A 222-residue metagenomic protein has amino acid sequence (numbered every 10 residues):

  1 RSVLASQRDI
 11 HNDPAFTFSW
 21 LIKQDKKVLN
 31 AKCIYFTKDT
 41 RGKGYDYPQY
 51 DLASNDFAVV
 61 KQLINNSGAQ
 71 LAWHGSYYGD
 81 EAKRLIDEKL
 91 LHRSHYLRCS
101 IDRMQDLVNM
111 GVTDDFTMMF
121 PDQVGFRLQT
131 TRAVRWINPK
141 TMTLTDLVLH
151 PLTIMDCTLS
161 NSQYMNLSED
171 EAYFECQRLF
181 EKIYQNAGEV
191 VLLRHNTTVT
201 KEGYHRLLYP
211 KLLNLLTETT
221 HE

Functional and structural regions predicted by a protein language model:
R1-V59: Active-site beta->alpha N-cap acidic-glycine motif
L4-R8, C33-Y35, L71-H74, E88-S94 (+3 more regions): Hydrophobic faces of well-ordered beta-strands that scaffold small-molecule active sites in alpha/beta enzyme cores
D9-H11, K38-G42, S76-Y78, S94-L97 (+3 more regions): Active-site beta-loop-alpha junctions enriched in small/polar residues
T17-K23, Y50-V60, K83, D170-Q177 (+1 more regions): Well-ordered, non-membrane alpha-helical segments in soluble/globular domains
V28-L29, V60-A69, K182-G188, T219: A structural motif corresponding to the C-terminal end of an alpha-helix and its immediate exit/capping segment
K43-Q49, L63, K89-N186: Active-site-adjacent pocket scaffolds in enzyme catalytic domains
S67-D80: Glycine-rich phosphate-binding "P-loop"
D170-E222: C-terminal domain-boundary segment and adjacent tail
